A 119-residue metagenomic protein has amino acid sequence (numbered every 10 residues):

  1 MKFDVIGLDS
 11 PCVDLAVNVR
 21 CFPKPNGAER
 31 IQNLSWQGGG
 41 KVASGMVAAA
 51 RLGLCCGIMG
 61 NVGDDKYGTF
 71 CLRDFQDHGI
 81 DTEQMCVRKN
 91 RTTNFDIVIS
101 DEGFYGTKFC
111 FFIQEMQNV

Functional and structural regions predicted by a protein language model:
M1-N61, K66-F70: Glycine-rich phosphate/adenosyl-contacting loop at the front of the ribokinase-like
P25-E29, R51-V119: Conserved N-terminal subdomain of the carbohydrate kinase-like
